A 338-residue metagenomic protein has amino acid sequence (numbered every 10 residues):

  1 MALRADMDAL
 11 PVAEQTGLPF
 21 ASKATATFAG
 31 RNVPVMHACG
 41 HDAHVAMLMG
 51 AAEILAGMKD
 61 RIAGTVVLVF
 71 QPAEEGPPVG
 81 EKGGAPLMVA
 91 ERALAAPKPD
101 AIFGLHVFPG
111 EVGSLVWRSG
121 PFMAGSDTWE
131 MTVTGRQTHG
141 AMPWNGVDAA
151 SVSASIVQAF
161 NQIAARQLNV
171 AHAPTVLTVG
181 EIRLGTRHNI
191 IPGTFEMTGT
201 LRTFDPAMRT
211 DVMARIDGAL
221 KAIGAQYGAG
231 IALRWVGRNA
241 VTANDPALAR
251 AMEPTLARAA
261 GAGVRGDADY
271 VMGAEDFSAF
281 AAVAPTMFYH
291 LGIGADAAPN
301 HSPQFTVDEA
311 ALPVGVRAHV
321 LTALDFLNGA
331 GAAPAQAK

Functional and structural regions predicted by a protein language model:
M1-A2, F103: Conserved beta-strand elements of the Class I
A2, G125-E130, G193, M287-H290: Short coil-to-beta-strand
D6-D8, A73-E75, F108, V236-R238 (+1 more regions): Active-site beta-loop-alpha junctions enriched in small/polar residues
M7-L18: Short, solvent-exposed beta-strand-terminating loops
L10, A21-M36, D42-A43, I54-L55 (+2 more regions): Histidine/acidic-residue-rich, glycine-tolerant segments that coordinate divalent metal ions
H44-L48: Alpha-helical transmembrane segments that form the membrane-embedded catalytic/substrate-binding core of multi-pass
S151-K338: Metal-dependent amide/peptide-bond hydrolase catalytic core, centered on the "pita-bread" metallohydrolase fold
